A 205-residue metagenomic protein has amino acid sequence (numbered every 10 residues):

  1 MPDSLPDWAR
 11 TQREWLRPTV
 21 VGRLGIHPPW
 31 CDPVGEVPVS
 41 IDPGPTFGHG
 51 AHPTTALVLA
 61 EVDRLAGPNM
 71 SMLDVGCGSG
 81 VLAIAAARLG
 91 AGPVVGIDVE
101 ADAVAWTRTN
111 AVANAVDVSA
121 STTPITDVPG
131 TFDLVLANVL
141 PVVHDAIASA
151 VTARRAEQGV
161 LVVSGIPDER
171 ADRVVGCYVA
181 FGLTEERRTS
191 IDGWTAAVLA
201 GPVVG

Functional and structural regions predicted by a protein language model:
M1-V34: N-terminal auxiliary segments of SAM/dcSAM-dependent transferases
V37-P43: A short, charged helix-loop
P45, H49-V128: Conserved SAM/SAH cofactor-binding pocket of Class I
D98-D102, V139, I166: Short beta->alpha hinge that forms the Motif I/post-I loop of the SAM-binding pocket
D102-W106, V143, R170: Conserved short alpha-helix immediately C-terminal to the canonical SAM/SAH-binding motif I of Rossmann-like
V135-A137: Hydrophobic beta-strand segment of the Class I
A148-V160: A short glycine-rich, Lys/Arg-flanked "PGG" loop and its adjoining helix->strand segment in the class I
P167-G205: Active-site capping/gating segments
